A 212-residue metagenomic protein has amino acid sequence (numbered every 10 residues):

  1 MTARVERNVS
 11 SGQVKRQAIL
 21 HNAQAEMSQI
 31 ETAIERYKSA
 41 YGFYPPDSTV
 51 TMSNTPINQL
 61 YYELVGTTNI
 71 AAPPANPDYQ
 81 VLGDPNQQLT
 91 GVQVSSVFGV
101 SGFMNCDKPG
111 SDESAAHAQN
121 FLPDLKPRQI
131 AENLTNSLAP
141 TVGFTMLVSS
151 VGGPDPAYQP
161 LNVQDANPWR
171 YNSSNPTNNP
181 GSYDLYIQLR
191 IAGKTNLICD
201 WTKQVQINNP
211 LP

Functional and structural regions predicted by a protein language model:
M1-A25: Amphipathic alpha-helical segments typified by the pilin-like N-terminal helix that continues immediately C-terminal
H21-P212: N-terminal pilin/flagellin-like segments and related low-complexity appendage regions
